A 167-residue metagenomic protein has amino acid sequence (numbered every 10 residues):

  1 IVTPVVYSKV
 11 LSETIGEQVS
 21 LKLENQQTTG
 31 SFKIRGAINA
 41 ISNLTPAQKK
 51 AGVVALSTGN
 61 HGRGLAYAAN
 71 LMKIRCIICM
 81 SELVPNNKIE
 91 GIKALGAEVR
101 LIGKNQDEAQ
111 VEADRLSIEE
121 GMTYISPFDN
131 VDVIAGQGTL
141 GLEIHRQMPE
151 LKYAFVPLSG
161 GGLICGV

Functional and structural regions predicted by a protein language model:
I1-V167: PLP-dependent amino-acid enzyme catalytic core
